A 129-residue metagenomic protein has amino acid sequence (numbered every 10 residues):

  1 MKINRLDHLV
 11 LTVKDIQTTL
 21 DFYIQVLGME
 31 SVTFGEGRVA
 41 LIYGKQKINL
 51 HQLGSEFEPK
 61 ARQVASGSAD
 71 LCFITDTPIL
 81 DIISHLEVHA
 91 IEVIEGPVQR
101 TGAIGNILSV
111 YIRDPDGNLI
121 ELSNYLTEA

Functional and structural regions predicted by a protein language model:
M1-Q17, A69-L71, L126-A129: N-terminal beta-strand motif that seeds the catalytic metal site of vicinal oxygen chelate
R5, G37, G44-Q46, G67-A69 (+1 more regions): Residues that flank catalytic or metal-binding motifs in active/ligand-binding sites
L11-G54: Core segments of cupin and vicinal oxygen chelate
I16, L71-D116: Vicinal oxygen chelate
E30-G37, V98-R100, Y125-A129: Conserved catalytic-core motifs of GNAT/GCN5-like acyltransferases
S55-K60, G96, T101, A129: A short, acidic/glycine-rich surface segment
K60-C72: Helix-adjacent hinge/juxtasegments
L119-L122: Short glycine-/small-residue motifs
